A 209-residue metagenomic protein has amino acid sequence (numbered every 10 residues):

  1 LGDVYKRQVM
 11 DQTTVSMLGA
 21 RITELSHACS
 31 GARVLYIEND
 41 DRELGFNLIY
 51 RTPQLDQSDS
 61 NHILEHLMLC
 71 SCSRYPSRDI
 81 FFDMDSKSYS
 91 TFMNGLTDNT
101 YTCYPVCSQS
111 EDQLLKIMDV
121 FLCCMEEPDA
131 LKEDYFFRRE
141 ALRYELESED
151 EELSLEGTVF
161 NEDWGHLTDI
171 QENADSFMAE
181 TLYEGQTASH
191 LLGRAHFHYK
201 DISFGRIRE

Functional and structural regions predicted by a protein language model:
L1-Y5: Short, small-residue-biased leader/transition segments that mark boundaries at the very start of proteins
K6-D41: N- or domain-start disorder-to-order transition segments that initiate the globular core
A20-L25, E162-E209: Histidine-acidic residue clusters that define the catalytic metal-binding segment of zinc metallopeptidase domains
G31, Y75-I80, E180-L182: Generic N-terminal leader segments that precede the first folded domain
E38-C123, E127-P128, K132-Y135, T168-N173 (+2 more regions): M16/MPP (pitrilysin/insulinase) zinc-metallopeptidase core fold and M16-derived inactive scaffolds
E127-D163: Acidic/histidine-enriched alpha-helical segments
